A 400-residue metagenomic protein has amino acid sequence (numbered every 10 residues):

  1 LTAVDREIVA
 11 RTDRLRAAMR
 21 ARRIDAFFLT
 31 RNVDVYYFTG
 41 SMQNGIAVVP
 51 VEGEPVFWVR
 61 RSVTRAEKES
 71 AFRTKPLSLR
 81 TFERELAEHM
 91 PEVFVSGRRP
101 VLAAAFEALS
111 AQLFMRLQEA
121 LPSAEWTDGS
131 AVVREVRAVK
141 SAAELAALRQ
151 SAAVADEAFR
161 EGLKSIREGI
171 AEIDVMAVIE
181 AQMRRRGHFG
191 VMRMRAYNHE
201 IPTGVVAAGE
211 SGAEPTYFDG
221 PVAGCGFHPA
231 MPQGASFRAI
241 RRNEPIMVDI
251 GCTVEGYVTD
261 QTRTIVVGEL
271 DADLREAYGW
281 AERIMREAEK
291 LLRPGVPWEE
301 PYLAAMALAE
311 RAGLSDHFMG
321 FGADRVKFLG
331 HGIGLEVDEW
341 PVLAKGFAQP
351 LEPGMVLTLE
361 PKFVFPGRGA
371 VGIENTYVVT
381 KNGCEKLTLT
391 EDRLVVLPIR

Functional and structural regions predicted by a protein language model:
L1-R400: Active-site neighborhoods and metal-handling regions in enzymes and metal-associated proteins
